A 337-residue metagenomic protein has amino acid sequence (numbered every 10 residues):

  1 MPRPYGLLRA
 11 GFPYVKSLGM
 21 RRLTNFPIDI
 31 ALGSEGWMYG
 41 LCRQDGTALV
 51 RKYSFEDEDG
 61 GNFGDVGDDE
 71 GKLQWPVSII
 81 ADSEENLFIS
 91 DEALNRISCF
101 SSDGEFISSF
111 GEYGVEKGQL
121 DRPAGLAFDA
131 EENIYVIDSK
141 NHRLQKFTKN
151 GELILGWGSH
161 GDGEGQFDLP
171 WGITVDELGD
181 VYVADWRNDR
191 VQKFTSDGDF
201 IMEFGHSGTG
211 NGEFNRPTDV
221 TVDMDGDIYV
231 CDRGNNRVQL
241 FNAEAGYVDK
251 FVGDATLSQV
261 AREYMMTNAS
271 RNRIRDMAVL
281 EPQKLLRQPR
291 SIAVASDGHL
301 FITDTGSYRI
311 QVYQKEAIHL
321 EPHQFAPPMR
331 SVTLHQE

Functional and structural regions predicted by a protein language model:
M1-E337: Eukaryotic scaffold repeat domains enriched in small/polar residues
